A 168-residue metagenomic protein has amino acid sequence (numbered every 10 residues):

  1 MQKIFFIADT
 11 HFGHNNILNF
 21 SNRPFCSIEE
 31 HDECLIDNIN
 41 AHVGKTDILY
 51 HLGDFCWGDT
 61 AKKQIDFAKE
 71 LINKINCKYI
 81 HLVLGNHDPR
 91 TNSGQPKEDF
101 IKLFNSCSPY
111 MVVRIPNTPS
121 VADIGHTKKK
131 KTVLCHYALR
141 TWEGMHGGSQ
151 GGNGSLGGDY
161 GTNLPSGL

Functional and structural regions predicted by a protein language model:
M1-Q2, K129: A structure-centric signal for secondary-structure junctions around beta-strands
Q2-I7, F12-N117: Core catalytic region of metal-dependent phosphoesterases/phosphodiesterases, especially metallo-beta-lactamase-like
E98-L168: Conserved beta-sheet core of the metallophosphoesterase superfamily
